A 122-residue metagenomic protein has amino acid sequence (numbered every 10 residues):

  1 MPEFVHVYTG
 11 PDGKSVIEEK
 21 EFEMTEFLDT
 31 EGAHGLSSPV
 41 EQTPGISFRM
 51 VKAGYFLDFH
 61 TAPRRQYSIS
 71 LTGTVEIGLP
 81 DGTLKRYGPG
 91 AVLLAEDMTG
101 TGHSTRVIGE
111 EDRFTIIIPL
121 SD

Functional and structural regions predicted by a protein language model:
M1-T9: Short acidic, Pro/Gly- and aromatic-enriched capping/linker segments at domain boundaries
P11-F59, R113, S121: A short glycine-rich, His/Asp/Glu-containing loop-to-beta-strand
L28, K85, T101-V107: Short, Lys/Arg- and Gly-enriched loop/turn segments at beta-strand edges
M50, P80-D97: Short acidic-glycine-tyrosine-enriched beta hairpin
G54-L57, E76, V92-L94, M98-S104: Histidine-centered metal-chelating micro-motifs
F56, T61, Y67-G88: A short beta-strand-loop-beta hairpin characteristic of the jelly-roll/cupin
V92-M98, I108-D122: A short hydrophobic beta-strand segment most commonly corresponding to one strand of the jelly-roll/cupin
